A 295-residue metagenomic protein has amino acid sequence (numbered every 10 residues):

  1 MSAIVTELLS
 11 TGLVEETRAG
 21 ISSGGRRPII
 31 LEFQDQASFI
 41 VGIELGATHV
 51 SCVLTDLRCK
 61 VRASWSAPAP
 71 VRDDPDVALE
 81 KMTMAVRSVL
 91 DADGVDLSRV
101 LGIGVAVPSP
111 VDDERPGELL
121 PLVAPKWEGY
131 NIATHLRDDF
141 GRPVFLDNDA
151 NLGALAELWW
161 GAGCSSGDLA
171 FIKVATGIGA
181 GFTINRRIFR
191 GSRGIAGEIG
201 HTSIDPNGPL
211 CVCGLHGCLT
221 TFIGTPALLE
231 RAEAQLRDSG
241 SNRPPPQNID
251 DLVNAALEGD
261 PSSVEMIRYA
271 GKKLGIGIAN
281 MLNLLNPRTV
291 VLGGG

Functional and structural regions predicted by a protein language model:
S2-R99, F140, S166, P206-N207 (+1 more regions): ATP-binding/phosphotransfer module of carbohydrate and carboxylate kinases, centering on a glycine-rich
V14-T17, V144-N148, F182: General beta-strand structural signal in soluble alpha/beta enzymes
G20, P108-V111, T176-G177: Short glycine-rich anion-binding loops that position phosphate/pyrophosphate groups of nucleotides and phosphorylated
A47, L152, T176: Short, glycine/acidic-enriched loop or turn micro-motifs at the edges of active sites
V61-D168: Glycine-rich phosphate-binding loop and adjoining helix at the ATP-binding site of ATP-dependent phosphoryl-transfer
V107, N148, V174, T225 (+1 more regions): Short secondary-structure boundary segments
Y130, T176, V253, L257: Flexible loop/hinge segments that line or gate small-molecule binding clefts
W160-I223: Glycine-rich phosphate-binding loop of actin/hexokinase-like ATP-binding domains
